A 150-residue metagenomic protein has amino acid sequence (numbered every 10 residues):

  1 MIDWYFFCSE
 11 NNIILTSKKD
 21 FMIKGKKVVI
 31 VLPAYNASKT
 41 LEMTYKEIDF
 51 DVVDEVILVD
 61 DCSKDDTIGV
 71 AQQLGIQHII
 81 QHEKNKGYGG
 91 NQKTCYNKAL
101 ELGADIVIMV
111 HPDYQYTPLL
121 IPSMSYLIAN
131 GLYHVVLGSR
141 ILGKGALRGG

Functional and structural regions predicted by a protein language model:
K27-V29: Cell-envelope/extracellular polymer assembly enzymes that use nucleotide-activated donors
Y35-F50: Short, well-formed alpha-helical segments that are part of the catalytic scaffolds of diverse glycosyltransferases
A37-T40, S63, T117: Donor nucleotide-sugar binding loop of glycosyltransferases
D60-I68: A conserved acidic beta->alpha catalytic loop
C62, G87, Q115: A short, conserved beta-strand element in the Rossmann-like catalytic core that flanks the donor/metal-binding loop
H82-E101, P118-G150: Acceptor/aglycone-binding surface of glycosyltransferases and processive sugar-polymer synthases
A104-D113: Short beta-strand-to-loop acidic/aromatic patch adjacent to the donor-nucleotide binding site
